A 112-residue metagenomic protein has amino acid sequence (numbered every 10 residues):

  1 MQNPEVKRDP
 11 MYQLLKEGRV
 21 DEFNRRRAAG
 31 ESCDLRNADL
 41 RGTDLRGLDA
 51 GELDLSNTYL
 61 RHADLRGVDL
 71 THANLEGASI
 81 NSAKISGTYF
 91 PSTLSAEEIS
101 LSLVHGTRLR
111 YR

Functional and structural regions predicted by a protein language model:
M1-E5: Terminal targeting and flexible regions in eukaryotic proteins, enriched in but not limited to LRR-containing proteins
K7, M11-Q13, V20-R112: Tandem repeat scaffolds
